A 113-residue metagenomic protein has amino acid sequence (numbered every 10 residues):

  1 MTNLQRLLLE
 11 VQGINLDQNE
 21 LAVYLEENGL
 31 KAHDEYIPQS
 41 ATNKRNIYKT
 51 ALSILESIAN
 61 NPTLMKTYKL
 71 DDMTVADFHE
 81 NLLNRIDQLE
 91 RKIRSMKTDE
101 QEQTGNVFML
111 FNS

Functional and structural regions predicted by a protein language model:
M1-I47, R91-S113: Conserved short "hinge" loops at termini or chain/domain junctions
T2, T42-R45, K49, M73 (+1 more regions): Alpha-helix boundary/N-cap detector
L4-L8, H33, A51, M65 (+2 more regions): A near-ubiquitous, low-amplitude feature marking generic local secondary-structure context
I14, L55-S57, M73, S113: Generic structural motif
E20-Y24, E56-M65: Short, compositionally biased low-complexity segments
N28, S40, L52, D72 (+2 more regions): Generic alpha-helical secondary structure signal
R45-N60: Short, hydrophobic/amphipathic alpha-helical patches that form generic packing surfaces within helical domains
A59-T98: Charged low-complexity stretches with an acidic bias
